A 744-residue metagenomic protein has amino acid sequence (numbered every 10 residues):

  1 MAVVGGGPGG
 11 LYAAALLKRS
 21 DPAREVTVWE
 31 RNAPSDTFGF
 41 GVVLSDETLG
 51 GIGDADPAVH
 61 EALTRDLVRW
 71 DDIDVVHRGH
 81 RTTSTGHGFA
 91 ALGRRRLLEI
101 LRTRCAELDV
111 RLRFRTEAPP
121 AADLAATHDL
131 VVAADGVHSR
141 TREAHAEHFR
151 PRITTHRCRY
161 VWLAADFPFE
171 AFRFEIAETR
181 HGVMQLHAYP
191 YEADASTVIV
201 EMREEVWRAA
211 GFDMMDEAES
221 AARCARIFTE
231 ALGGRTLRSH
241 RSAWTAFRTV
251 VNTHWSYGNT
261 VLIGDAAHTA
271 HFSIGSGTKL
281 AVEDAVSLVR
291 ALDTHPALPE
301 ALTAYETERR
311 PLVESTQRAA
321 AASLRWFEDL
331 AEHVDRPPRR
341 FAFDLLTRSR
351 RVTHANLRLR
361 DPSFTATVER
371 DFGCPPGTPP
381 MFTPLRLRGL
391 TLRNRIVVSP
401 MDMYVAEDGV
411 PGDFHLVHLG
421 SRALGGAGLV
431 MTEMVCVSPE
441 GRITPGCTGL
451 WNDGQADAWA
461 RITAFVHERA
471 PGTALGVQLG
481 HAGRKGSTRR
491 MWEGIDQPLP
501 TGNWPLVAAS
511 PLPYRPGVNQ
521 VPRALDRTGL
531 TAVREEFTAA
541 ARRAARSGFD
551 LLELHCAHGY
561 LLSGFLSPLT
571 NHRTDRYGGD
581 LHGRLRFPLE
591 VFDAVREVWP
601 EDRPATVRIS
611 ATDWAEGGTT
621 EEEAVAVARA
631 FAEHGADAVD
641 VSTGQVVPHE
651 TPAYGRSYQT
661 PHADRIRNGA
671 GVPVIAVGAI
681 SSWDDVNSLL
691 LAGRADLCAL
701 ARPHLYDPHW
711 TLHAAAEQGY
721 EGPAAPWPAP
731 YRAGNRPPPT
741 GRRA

Functional and structural regions predicted by a protein language model:
M1, D46-W162, F364-T367: Conserved N-terminal helical subregion
V3-R19, V132-A133, A243-A322, W326: Conserved mid-domain beta->alpha element of the FAD-binding
K18-G39: Glycine-rich FAD pyrophosphate-binding loop
A33-G51: Conserved N-terminal glycine-rich FAD pyrophosphate-binding loop of Rossmann-like flavoproteins
H80-H87, G93, E170-V251: Conserved FAD/dinucleotide-binding core of flavoprotein oxidoreductases
H138-R180, E204-V206, G426: Central beta-strand plus flanking loop segment that forms part of the substrate or channel wall within the catalytic
R290-C374: C-terminal helical "tail/cap" subdomain of flavin- and related membrane-associated enzymes
D361-A744: Flavin-dependent oxidoreductase catalytic cores
